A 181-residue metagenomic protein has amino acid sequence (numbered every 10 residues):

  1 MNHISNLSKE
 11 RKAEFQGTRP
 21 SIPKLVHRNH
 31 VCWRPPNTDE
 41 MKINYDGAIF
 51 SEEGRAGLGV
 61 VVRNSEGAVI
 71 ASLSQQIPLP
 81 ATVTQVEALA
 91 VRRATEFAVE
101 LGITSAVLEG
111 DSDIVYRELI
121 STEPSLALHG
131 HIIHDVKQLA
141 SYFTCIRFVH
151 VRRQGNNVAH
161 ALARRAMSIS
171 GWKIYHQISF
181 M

Functional and structural regions predicted by a protein language model:
M1-M181: Primary recognition of RNase H-like, Mg2+-dependent phosphodiesterase/nuclease domains
